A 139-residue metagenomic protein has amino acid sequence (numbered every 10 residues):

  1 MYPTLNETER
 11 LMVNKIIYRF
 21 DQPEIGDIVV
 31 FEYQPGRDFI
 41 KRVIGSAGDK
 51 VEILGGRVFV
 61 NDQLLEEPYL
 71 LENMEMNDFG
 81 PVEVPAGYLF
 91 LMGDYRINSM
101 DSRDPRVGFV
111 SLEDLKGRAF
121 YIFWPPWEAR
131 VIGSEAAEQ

Functional and structural regions predicted by a protein language model:
Y2-Q139: Soluble "head" domains of membrane/secretory-pathway proteins
